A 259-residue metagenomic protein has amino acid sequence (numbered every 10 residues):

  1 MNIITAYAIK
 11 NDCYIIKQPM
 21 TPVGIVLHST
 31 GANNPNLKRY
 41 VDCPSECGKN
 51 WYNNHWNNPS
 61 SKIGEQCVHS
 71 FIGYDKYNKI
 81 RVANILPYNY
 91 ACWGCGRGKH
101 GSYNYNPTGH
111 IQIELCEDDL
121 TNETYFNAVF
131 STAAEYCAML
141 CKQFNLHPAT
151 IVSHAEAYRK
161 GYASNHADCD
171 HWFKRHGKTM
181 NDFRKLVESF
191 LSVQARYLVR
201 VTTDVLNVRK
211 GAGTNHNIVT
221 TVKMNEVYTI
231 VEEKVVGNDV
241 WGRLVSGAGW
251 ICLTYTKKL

Functional and structural regions predicted by a protein language model:
M1-N106: N-terminal catalytic cores of peptidoglycan-degrading enzymes
N2-Y7, I15-P19, I25, N104 (+2 more regions): Basic/polar, cationic surfaces and motifs that engage anionic cell-wall and phosphate/carboxylate ligands
T21-V23, G64-V68, P107-G109, H147 (+4 more regions): Residues that flank catalytic or metal-binding motifs in active/ligand-binding sites
S29, N36, L115-E117, K210: Short glycine-centered, acidic/aromatic-flanked micro-motifs in structured strand/loop junctions that mark active-site
S29-G31, I72-K76, N89, E117-D119 (+3 more regions): Short, flexible loop/turn elements at secondary-structure junctions
S192-N207, T221-M224, K257-L259: SH3-family beta-barrel domains
A212-N217: Short alpha-helix capping/helix-loop boundary micro-motifs
T221-Y255: SH3/SH3-like beta-barrel superfamily modules
